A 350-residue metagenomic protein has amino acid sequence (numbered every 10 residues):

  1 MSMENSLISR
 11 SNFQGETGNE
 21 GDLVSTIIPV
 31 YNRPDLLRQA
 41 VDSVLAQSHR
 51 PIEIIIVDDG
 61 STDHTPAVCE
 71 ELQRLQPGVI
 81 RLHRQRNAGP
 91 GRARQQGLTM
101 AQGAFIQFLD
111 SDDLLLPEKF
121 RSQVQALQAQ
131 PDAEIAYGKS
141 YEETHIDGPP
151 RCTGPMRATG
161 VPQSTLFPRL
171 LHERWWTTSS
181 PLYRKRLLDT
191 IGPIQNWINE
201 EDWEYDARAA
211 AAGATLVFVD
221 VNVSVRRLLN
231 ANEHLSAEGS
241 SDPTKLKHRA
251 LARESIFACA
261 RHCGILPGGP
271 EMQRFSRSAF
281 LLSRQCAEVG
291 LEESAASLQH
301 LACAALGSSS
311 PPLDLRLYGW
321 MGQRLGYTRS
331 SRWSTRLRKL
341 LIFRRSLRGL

Functional and structural regions predicted by a protein language model:
M1-L45: N-proximal low-complexity "stem/linker" segments adjacent to membrane-targeting elements
E4-G15, E204, L228-L350: C-terminal subregions of glycosyltransferases and related glycan-biosynthesis enzymes
S43, R50, D58-A67, A88 (+1 more regions): A conserved acidic beta->alpha catalytic loop
H64, D113-A126: Acidic donor-binding/catalytic loop of UDP-sugar-dependent glycosyltransferases, especially processive GT2
P77, P90-R92, F120-I191, E238-G239: Flexible acidic/His/Gly-enriched loops in nucleotide-sugar-dependent glycosyltransferase catalytic domains
Q85-A101, S122: Glycine-rich, basic loop-to-helix element that forms the pyrophosphate-binding segment of sugar-nucleotide handling
T99, A158-R249: Conserved nucleotide-sugar donor-binding catalytic segment
I106: Short aromatic/hydrophobic "clamp" motif used to bind/position activated sugar donors
